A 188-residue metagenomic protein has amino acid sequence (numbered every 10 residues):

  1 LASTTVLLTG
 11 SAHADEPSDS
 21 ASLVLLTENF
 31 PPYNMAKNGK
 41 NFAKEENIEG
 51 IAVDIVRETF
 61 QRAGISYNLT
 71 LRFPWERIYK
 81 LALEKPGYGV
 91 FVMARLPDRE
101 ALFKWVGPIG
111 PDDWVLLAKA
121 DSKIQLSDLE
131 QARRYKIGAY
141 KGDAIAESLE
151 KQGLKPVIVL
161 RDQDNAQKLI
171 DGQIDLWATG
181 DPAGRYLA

Functional and structural regions predicted by a protein language model:
L1-L7: Bacterial N-terminal signal peptides
L8-E16: Sec/Tat signal peptide C-region and signal peptidase I cleavage site
D15-L102: Extracytoplasmic small-molecule ligand-binding "clamshell" domains of the periplasmic binding protein/Venus flytrap
N38-A43, V56-S66, G107, L129-R133 (+2 more regions): Ligand-binding cleft/hinge of the Venus flytrap
Q61-R62, L71-R72, E76-Y88, K104 (+2 more regions): Short helices/loops that flank or line small-molecule/ion binding pockets
A94-R95, A120, D181-P182: Short secondary-structure boundary segments
E100-G110: A structural signal for short loop-to-beta-strand junctions that line the ligand-binding cleft of periplasmic/secreted
A118-I137: Flexible hinge/capping segments at coil-to-helix
